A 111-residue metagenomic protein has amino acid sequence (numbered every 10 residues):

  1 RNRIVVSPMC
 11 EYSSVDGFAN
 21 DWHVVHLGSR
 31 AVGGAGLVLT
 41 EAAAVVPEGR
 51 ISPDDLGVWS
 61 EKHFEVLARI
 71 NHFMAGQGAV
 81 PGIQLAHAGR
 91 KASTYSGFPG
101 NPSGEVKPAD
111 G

Functional and structural regions predicted by a protein language model:
R1-A88, Y95: N-terminal capping/small domains of soluble enzymes
H72, A86-G111: Non-globular sequence segments
